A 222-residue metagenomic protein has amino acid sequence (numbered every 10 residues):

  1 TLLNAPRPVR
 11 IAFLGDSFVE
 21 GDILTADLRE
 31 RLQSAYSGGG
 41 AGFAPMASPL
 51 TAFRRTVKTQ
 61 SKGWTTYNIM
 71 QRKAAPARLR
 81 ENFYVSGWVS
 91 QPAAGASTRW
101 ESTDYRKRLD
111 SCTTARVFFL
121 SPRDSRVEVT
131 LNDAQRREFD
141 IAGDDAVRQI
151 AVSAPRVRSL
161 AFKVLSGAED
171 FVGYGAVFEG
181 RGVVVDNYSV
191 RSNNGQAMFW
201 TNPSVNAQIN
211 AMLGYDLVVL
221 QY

Functional and structural regions predicted by a protein language model:
L2-R7: A short acidic-Thr-Gly-centered motif at the start of a beta-strand
I11-G15: Short hydrophobic beta-strand that contains or immediately precedes a catalytic carboxylate
E20-Y222: Conserved SGNH/GDSL esterase-like catalytic core that processes O-acyl groups on lipids and polysaccharides
